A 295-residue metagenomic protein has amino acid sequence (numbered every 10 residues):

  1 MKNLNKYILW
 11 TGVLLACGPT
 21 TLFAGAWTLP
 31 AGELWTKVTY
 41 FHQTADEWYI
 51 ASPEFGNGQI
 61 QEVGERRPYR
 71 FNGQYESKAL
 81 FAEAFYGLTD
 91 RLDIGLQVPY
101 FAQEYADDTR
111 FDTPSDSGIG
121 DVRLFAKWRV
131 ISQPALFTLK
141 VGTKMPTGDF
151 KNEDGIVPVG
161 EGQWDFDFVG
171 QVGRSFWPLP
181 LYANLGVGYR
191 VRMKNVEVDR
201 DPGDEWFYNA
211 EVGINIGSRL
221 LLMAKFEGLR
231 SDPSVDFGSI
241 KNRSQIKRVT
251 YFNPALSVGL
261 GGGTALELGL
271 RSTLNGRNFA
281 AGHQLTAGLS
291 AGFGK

Functional and structural regions predicted by a protein language model:
T20-G64, F71, G294-K295: Outer-membrane beta-barrel biogenesis signature
T28, W35, G87, D93 (+5 more regions): Membrane-spanning beta-strand positions in outer-membrane beta-barrel proteins
V38, A82-Y86, L96, L124-W128 (+7 more regions): Residues on the lipid-exposed face of transmembrane beta-strands in outer-membrane beta-barrel proteins
Y40-D46, V98-E104, T143-D149, R174-F176 (+4 more regions): Transmembrane beta-strands of outer-membrane beta-barrel pores
Q43, T89-R91, F101, I131-A135 (+4 more regions): Outer-membrane beta-barrel channels and translocator barrels
Y49, N57-R67, P202, F207 (+1 more regions): Outer membrane beta-barrel transmembrane domains
E76-L80, T113-V122, G160-F166, R200-W206 (+2 more regions): Residues that define the transmembrane beta-barrel architecture of outer-membrane proteins
A102-D201: Outer-membrane pore/translocation modules
